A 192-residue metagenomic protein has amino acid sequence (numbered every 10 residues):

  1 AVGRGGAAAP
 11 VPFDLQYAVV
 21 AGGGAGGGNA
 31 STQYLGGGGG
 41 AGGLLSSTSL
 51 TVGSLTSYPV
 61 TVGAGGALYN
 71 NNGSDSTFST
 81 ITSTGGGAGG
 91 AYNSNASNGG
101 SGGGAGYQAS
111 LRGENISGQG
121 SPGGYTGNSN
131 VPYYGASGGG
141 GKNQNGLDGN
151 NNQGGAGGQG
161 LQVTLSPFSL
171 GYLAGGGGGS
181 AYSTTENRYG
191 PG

Functional and structural regions predicted by a protein language model:
A1-A8, P12-G192: Low-complexity, glycine/proline-biased repetitive segments and flexible coils/loops
